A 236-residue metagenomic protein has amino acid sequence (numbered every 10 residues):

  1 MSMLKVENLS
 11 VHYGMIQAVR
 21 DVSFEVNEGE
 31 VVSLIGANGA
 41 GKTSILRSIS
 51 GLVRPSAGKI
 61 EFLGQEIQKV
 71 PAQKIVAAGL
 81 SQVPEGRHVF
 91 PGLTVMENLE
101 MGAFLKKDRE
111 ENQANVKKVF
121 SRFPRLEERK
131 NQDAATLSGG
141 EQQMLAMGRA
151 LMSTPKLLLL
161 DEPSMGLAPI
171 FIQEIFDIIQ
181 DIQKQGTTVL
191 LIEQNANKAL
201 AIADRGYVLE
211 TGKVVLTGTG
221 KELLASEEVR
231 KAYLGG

Functional and structural regions predicted by a protein language model:
G14, V32, V70, V95-A114 (+2 more regions): ABC-type ATPase nucleotide-binding domains, specifically the catalytic core motifs of the NBD
I35-A37: The feature captures the beta-strand-to-loop junction immediately N-terminal to the Walker
S50: Helix-to-loop junction immediately C-terminal to a conserved catalytic motif
G58-E66, A78, E111-V116: Conserved ABC transporter NBD signature motif
D133-L137, E141: Conserved ABC ATPase signature
A150-L151: ABC ATPase C-loop
